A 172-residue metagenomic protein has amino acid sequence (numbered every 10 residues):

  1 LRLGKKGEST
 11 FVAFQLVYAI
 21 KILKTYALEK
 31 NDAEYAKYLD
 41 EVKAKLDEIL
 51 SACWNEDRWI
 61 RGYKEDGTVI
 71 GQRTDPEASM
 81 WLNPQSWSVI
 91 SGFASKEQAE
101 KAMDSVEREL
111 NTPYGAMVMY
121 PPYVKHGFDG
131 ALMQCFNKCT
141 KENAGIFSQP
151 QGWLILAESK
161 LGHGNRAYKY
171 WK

Functional and structural regions predicted by a protein language model:
L1-K172: Acidic, mature catalytic/reactive cores of soluble proteins
